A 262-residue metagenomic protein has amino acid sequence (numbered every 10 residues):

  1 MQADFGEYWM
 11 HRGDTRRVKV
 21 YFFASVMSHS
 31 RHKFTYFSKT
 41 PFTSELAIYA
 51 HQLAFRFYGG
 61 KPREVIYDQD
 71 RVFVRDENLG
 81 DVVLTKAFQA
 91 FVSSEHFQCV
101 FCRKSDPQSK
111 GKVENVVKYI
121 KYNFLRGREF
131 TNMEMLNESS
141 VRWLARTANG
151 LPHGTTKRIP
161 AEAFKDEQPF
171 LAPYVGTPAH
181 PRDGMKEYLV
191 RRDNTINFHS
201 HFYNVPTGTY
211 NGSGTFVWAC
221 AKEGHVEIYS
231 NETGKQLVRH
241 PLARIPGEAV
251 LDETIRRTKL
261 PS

Functional and structural regions predicted by a protein language model:
M1-F34, T43-L46, S93, M185-F198: Mobile-element integrase/transposase regions, centering on the N-terminal DNA-binding/Zn-coordinating module
Y36-K61, A243-G247: Active-site beta-loop-alpha junctions of metal-dependent nucleic acid enzymes, especially the RNase H-like/DDE
G60-G80: Acidic/histidine-rich, metal-coordinating catalytic segments
Y67, N78-L79, C99-K121, L136: RNase H-like two-metal-ion nuclease catalytic core shared by retroviral integrases and related mobile-element nucleases
D81-C99: Two-metal-ion acidic nuclease core segments, chiefly of the RNase H-like superfamily
V117-C220: Active-site-proximal acidic segments at structured loop/helix or strand boundaries that coordinate catalytic metals
E223-S262: Protein C-terminal end segments and domain termini
